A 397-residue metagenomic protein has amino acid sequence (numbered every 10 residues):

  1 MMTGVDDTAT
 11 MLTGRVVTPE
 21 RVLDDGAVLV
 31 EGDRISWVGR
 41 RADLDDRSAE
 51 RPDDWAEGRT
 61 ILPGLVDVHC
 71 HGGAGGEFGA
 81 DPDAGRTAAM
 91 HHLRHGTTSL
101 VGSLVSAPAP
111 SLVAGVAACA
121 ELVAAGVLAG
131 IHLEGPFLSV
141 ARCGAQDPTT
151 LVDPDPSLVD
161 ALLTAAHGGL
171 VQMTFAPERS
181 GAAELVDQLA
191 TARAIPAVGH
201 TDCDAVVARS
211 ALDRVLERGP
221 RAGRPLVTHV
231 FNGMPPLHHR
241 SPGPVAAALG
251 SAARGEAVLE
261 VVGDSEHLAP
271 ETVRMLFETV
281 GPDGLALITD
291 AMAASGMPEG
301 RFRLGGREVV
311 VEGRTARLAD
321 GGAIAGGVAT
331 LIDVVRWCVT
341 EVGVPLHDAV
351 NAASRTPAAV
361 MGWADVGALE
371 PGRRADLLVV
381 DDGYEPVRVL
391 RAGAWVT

Functional and structural regions predicted by a protein language model:
M1-R47, A394: N-terminal metal-binding scaffold of metallo-dependent hydrolase/deaminase domains
V5-T13, D45-R86, M90: Replace "His-x-His-based motif
G14, V28, D33, G58 (+11 more regions): Divalent metal-coordination and catalytic microenvironments
H71, R86-G115, V127-S139, A166-E178 (+4 more regions): Divalent metal-dependent hydrolysis catalytic cores, especially in the metallo-beta-lactamase
H71-P82, A145-V152, A197: Active-site mouth loops of central-metabolism enzymes
A74-G76, P108-A109, V140, Q146-T149 (+6 more regions): Short, small-residue-enriched loops and turns at beta-alpha junctions that line or gate enzyme active sites
V152-L259, E266-L285, L304-G305: Histidine/acidic residue-rich metal-binding segments in metalloenzymes
R240-L259, F277-T289, A294-V380: His/Asp/Glu-enriched, well-ordered alpha-helical/loop segment that forms or immediately abuts the divalent-metal
